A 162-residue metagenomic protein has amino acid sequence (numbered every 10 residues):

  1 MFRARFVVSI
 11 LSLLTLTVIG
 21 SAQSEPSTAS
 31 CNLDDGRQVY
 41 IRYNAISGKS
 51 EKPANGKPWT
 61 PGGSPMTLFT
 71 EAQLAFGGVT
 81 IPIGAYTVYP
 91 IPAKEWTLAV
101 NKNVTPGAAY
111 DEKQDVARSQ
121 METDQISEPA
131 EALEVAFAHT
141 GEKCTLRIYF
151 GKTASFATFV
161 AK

Functional and structural regions predicted by a protein language model:
M1-F6: Positively charged n-region of N-terminal signal peptides that target proteins for export
V8-V18: Bacterial N-terminal signal peptides
S9-L11, E25, T67-L68: Hydrophobic alpha-helical segments and their boundary regions
L13-T15, A29, E71: Exposed boundary/loop context
A22-P61, G107-K162: Primarily secretory-pathway and cell-envelope proteins
P61-P106: Mid-length scaffold segments of soluble, non-membrane domains
